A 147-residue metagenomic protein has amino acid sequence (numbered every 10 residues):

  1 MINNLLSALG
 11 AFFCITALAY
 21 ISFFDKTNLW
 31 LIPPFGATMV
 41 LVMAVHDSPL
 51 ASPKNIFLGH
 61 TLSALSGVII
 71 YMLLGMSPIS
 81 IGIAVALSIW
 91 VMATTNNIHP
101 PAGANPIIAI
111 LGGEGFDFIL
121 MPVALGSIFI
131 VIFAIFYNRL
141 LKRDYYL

Functional and structural regions predicted by a protein language model:
M1-T61, L65-I69, L73-G82, V91 (+1 more regions): Alpha-helical transmembrane segments and their membrane-interface boundaries that form or gate the permeation pathway
T38-M39, A86, P106-A109: Hydrophobic transmembrane alpha-helices of multi-pass, membrane-embedded glycosylation machinery
A86-I98: Hydrophobic alpha-helical membrane segments
I98-I119: Membrane-helix boundary connector in multi-pass membrane proteins
